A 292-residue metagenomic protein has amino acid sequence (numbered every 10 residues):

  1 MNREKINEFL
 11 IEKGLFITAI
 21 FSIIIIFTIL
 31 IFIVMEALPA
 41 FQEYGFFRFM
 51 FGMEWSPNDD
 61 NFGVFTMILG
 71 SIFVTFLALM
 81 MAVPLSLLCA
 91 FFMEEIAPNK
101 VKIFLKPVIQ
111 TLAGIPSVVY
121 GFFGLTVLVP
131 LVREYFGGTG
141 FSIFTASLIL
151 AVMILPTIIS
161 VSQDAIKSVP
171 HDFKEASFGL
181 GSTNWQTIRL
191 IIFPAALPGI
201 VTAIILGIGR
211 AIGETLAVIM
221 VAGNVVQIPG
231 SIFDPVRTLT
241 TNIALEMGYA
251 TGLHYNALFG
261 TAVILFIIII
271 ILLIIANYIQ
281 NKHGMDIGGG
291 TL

Functional and structural regions predicted by a protein language model:
N2-K13, M35-A78, P98-N99, L245-N256: Periplasmic/extracellular loop-to-transmembrane helix junction in inner-membrane transport proteins
R3, L77-I109, P130, N277-N281 (+1 more regions): Transmembrane-helix boundary motif in ABC transporter permease subunits
N61-T75, R133-T157: Loop-to-helix entry region at the N-terminal start of transmembrane alpha-helices in multi-pass membrane transporters
Q110-L150: Generic hydrophobic transmembrane alpha-helix motif, especially the helices
P116, L180-G181, P194: Glycine/proline-centered hinge or cleavage motifs at structural transition points of membrane proteins
V161-S162, I166, N184-M220: Transmembrane alpha-helices
Q163-K167, H171, F178, G248-L292: C-terminal transmembrane helix and the adjacent membrane-cytosol boundary/short C-terminal tail of inner/organellar
V218-F266: Interhelical loop and adjacent transmembrane-helix boundary motif in polytopic membrane transport permeases
